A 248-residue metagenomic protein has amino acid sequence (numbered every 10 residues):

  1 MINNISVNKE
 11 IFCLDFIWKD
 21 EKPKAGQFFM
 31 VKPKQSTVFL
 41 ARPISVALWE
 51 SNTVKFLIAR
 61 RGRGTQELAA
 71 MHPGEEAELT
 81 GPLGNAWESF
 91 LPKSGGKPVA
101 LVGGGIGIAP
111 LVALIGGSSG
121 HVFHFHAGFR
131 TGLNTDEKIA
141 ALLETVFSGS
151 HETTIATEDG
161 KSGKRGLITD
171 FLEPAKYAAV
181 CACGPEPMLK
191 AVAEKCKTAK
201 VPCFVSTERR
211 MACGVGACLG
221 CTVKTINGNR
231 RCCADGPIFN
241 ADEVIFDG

Functional and structural regions predicted by a protein language model:
M1-E75: Ferredoxin-reductase
V31, L79-T80, V223: A generic structural signal for residues embedded in beta-strands
K34-Q35, P82, I226: Short, surface-exposed secondary-structure boundary micro-motifs
Q66, A70-E208: FNR/FR-type flavoprotein reductase catalytic core
P110, E186-P187, E208-P237: Local cysteine-cluster metal-coordination motifs and their immediate loop/turn environment, predominantly Fe-S cluster
P237-G248: Short microdomains enriched in Cys/His and/or Lys/Arg
